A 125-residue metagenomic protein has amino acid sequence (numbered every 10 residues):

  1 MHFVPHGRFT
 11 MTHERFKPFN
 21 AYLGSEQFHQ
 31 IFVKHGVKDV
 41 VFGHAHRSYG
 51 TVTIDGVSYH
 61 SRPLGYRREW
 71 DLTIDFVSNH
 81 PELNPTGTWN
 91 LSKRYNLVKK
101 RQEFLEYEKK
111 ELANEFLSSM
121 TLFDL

Functional and structural regions predicted by a protein language model:
M1-R8: Short acidic, glycine-rich surface-loop motifs adjacent to enzyme active sites
R8-K93: Conserved beta-sheet core of the metallophosphoesterase superfamily
N79-L125: A short C-terminal boundary segment appended to hydrolase-like catalytic domains
